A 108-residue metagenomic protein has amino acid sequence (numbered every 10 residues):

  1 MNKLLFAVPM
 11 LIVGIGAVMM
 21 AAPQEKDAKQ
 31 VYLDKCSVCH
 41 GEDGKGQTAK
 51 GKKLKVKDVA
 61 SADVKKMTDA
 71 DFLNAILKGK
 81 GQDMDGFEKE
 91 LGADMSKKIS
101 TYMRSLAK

Functional and structural regions predicted by a protein language model:
M1-K26, K108: N-terminal export/targeting leaders of redox proteins
G16-V31, Q47, A62-K65: Electrostatic cytochrome c docking/interface patches
A21, K52-K55, N74, I99: Short, glycine/charged-enriched secondary-structure capping and boundary segments
E25-K55, K78-G86, S105-K108: Periplasmic/extracellular electron-transfer cofactor-ligation site, primarily the c-type cytochrome heme-c attachment
K57-A70, F87-M95: Electron-transfer interface patches adjacent to heme c in soluble/periplasmic c-type cytochromes and di-/multiheme
K65-Q82: Short Fe-S-cluster ligation motifs
N74-I76, E88-K108: C-terminal capping alpha-helices of c-type cytochrome domains
